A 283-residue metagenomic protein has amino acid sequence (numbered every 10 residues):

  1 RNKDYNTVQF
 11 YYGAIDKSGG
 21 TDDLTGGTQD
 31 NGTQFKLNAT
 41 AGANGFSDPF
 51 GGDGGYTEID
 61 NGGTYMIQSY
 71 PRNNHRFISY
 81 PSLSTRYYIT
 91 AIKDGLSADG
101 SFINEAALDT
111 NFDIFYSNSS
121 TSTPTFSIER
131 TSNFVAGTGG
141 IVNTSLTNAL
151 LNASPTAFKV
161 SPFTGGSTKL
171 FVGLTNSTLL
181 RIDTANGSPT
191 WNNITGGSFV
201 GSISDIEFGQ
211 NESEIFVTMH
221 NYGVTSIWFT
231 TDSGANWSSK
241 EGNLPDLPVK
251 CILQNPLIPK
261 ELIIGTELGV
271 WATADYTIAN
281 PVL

Functional and structural regions predicted by a protein language model:
R1-L283: Beta-propeller blade termini and top-face loops
